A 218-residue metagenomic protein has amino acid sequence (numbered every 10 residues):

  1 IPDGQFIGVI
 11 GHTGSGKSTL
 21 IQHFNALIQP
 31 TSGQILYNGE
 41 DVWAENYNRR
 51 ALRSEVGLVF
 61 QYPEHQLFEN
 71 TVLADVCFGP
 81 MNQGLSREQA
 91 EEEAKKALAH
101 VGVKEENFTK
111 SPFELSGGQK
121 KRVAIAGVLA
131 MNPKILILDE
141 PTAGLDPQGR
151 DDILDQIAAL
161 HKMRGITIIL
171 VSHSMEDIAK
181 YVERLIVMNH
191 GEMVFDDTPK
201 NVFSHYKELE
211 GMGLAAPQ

Functional and structural regions predicted by a protein language model:
N25: Helix-to-loop junction immediately C-terminal to a conserved catalytic motif
Q34-A51: ABC ATPase NBD Q-loop/coupling interface
E88-E106: Conserved ABC ATPase "signature" region
S111-L115, Q119: Conserved ABC ATPase signature
N132: Conserved catalytic motifs of ABC-family nucleotide-binding domains
L136-D139: Catalytic Walker B motif of ABC-type/P-loop ATPase nucleotide-binding domains
